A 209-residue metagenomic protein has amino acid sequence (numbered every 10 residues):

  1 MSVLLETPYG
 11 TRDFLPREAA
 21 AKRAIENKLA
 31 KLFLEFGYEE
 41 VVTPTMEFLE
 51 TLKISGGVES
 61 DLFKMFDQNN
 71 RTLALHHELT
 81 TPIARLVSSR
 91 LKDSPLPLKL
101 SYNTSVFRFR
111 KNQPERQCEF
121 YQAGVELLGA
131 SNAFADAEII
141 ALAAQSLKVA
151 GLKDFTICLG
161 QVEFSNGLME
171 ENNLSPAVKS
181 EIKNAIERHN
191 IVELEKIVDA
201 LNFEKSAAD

Functional and structural regions predicted by a protein language model:
M1-T81, R85-D209: Extended, charged alpha-beta segments that form solvent-exposed binding/catalytic grooves in nucleic-acid-handling
